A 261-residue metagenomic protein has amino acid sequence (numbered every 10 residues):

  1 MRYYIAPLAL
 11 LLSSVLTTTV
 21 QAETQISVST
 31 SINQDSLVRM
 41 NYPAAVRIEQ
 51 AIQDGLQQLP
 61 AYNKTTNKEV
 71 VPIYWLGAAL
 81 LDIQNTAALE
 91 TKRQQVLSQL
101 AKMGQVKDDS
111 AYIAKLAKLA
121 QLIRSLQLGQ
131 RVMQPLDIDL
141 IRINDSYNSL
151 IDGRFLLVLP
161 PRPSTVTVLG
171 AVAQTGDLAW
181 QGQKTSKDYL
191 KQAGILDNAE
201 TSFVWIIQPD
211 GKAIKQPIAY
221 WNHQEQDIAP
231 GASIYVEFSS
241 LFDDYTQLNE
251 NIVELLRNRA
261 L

Functional and structural regions predicted by a protein language model:
R2, V20-L261: Ser/Thr/Pro/Gly-biased, low-complexity, turn-/loop-rich segments that often occur immediately after N-terminal
A6-V15: Bacterial N-terminal signal peptides
